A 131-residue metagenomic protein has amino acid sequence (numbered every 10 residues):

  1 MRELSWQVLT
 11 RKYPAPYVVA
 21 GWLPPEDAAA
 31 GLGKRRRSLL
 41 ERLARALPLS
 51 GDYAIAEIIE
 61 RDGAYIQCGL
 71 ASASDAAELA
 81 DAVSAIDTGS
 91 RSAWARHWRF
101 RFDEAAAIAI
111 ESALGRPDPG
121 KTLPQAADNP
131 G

Functional and structural regions predicted by a protein language model:
S5-G33: Short glycine-/aliphatic-rich beta-strand segments at the starts of folded cytosolic domains
A29-I55: Short amphipathic alpha-helix segments
L47, V83-A93: A common structural junction motif
E57-E60, A77-V83: Structured alpha-helical
E60-I66: The conserved glycine-aromatic submotif of the RRM
G69-A77: Helix N-cap motif at beta-to-alpha junctions
R101-G131: Short, low-order "capping/linker" segments at domain edges
